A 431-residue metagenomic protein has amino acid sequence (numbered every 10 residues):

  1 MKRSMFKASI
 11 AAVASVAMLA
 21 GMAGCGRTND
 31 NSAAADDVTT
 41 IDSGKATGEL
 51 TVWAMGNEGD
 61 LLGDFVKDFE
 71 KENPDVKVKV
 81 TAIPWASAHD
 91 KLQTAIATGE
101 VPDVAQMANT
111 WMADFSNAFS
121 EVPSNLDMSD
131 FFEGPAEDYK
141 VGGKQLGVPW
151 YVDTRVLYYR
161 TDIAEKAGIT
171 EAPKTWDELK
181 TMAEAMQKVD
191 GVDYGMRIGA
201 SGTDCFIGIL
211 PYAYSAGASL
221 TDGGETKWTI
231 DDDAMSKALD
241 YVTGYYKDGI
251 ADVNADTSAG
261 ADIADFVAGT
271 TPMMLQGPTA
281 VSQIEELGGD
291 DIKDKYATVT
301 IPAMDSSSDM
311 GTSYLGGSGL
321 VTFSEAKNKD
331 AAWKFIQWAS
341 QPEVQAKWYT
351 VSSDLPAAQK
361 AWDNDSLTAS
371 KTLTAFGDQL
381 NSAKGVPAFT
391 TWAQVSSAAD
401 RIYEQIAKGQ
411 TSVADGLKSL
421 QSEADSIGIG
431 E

Functional and structural regions predicted by a protein language model:
M1-L50, K71, D127, S422-E431: Short, low-complexity disordered leader/linker segments with a strong preference for bacterial N-terminal type II
D37-V38, A108-R155, E165, G208 (+4 more regions): Hinge/lid segment of periplasmic solute-binding proteins
K67-G134, D138, E165-K174, G269-M273 (+3 more regions): Extracytoplasmic "Venus flytrap"/periplasmic binding protein-like
K71, A167, D240, G244-A251 (+2 more regions): Extracytoplasmic/periplasmic substrate-recognition and gating elements
G134, D138-Y139, V299-T300, Y349-A398 (+1 more regions): Long, aromatic- and glycine/proline-rich binding clefts that accommodate carbohydrate-like moieties
L146-V148, R155, D177-W228, T271: Extracytoplasmic/periplasmic solute-binding protein
E165, D378-E431: Conserved C-terminal helix/tail region of periplasmic/extracytoplasmic solute-binding proteins
A183-E184, T226-A255: Glycine-centered hinge/linker elements that transmit conformational signals in sensory and ligand-binding systems
